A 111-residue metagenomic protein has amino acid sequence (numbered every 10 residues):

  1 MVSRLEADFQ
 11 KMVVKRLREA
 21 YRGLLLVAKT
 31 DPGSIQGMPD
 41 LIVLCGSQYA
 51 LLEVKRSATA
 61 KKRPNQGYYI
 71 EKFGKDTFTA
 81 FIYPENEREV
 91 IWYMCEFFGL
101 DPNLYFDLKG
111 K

Functional and structural regions predicted by a protein language model:
M1-K111: Catalytic phosphate/metal-binding cores of nucleic-acid and nucleotide-processing enzymes, i.e., regions that mediate
